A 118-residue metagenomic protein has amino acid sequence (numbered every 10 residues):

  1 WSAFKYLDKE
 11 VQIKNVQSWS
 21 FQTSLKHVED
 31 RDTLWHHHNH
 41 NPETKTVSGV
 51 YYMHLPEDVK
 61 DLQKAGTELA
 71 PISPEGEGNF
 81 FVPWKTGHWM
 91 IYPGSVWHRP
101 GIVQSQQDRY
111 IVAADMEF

Functional and structural regions predicted by a protein language model:
W1-L7: Active-site helix/loop of acyl-thioester processing domains in fatty-acid/polyketide metabolism, spanning hotdog-fold
D8-I102, Q107-I111, D115-F118: Catalytic core of non-heme Fe(II) oxygenases with the double-stranded beta-helix
